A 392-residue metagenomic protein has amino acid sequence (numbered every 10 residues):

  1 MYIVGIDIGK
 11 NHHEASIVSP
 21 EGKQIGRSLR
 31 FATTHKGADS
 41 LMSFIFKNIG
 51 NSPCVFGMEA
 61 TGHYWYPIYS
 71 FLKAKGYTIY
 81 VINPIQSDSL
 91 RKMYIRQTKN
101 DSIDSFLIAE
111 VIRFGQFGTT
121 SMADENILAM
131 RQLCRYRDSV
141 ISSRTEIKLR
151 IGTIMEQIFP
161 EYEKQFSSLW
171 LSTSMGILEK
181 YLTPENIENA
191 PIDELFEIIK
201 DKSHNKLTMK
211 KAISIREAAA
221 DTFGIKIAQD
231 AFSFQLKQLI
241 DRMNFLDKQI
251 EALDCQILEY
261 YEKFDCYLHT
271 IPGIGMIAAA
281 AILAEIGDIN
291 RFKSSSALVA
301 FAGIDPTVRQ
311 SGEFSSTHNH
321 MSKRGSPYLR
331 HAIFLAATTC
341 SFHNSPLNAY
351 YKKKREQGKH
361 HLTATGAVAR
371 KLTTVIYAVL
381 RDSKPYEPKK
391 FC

Functional and structural regions predicted by a protein language model:
M1-C392: A detector of single, family-specific signature residues that are central to catalytic or substrate-handling motifs
